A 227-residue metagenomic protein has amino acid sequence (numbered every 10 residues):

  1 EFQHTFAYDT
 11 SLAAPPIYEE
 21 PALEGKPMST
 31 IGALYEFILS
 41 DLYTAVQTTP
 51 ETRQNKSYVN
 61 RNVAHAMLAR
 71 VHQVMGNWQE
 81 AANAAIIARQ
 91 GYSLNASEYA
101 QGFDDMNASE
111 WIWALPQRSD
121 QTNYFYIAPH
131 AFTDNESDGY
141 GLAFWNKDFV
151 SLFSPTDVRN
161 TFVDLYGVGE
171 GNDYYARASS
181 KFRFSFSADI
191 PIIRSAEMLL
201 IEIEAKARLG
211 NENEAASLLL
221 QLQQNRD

Functional and structural regions predicted by a protein language model:
E1-Q54, Q221: Aromatic-anchored glycine-rich loop motif in surface-exposed flexible loops
P15, A22, G76, A82-A196: Hydrophobic-face positions in mid-chain alpha helices that act as interaction patches
